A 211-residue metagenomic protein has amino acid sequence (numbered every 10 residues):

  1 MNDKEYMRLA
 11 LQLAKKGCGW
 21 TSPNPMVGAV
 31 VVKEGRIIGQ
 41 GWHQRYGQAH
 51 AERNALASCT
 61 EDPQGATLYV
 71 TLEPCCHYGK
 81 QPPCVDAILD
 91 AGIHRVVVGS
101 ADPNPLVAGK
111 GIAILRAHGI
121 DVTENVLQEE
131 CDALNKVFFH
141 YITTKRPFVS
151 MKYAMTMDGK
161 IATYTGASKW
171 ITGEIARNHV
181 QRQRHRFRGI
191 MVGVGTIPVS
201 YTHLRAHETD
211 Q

Functional and structural regions predicted by a protein language model:
K4-W20: Short, basic/aromatic recognition patches
A10, G28, C75, L115 (+2 more regions): Residue-level signal for inorganic ion chemistry
P23-M26, F148-V149: Short, small/polar residue-rich loop motifs at catalytic or cofactor-binding pockets
V27-V32, Y153: Short beta-strand scaffold segments in enzyme catalytic cores
V31-E130: Zn2+-dependent cytidine deaminase-like catalytic core
S100, V194-G195: Short secondary-structure boundary segments
V137-V192: Phosphate/diphosphate-binding glycine-rich loops and adjacent basic-rich segments that engage nucleotide
T202-T209: Conserved small/polar residues in nucleotide/adenosyl-binding loops
